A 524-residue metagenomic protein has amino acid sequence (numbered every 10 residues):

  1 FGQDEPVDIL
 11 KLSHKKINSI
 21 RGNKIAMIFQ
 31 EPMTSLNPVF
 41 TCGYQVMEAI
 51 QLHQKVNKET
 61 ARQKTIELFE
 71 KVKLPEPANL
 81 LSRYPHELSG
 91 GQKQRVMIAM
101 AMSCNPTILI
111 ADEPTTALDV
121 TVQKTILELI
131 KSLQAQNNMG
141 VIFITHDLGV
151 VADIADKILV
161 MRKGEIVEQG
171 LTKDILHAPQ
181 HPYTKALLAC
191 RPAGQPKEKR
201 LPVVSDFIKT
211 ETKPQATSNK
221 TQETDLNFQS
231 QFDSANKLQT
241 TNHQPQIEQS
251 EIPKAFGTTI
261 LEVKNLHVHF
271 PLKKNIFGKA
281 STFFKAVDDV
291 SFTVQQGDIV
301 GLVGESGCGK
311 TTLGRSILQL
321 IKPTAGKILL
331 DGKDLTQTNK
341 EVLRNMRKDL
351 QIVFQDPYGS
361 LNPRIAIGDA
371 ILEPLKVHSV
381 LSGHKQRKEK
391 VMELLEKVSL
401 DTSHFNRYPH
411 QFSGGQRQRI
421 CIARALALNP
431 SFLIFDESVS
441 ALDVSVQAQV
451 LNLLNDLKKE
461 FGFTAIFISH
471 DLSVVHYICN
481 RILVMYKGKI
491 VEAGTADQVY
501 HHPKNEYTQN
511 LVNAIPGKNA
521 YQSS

Functional and structural regions predicted by a protein language model:
F1-V7, G326-D334, M346: Conserved ABC transporter NBD signature motif
P6, P75-A78, L171-Q215, N219 (+5 more regions): Short catalytic/signature loops enriched in Gly
G22, H86, C104, H410 (+1 more regions): Conserved signature/switch motifs of ABC ATPase nucleotide-binding domains
T60-N79, D334, K385-S403, V512: Conserved ABC ATPase "signature" region
S103-T107, A427-S431, Q447: A short, proline-enriched helix->beta-strand linker immediately N-terminal to the Walker B motif in ABC-type P-loop
V151-D153, V475-Y477: A short, surface-exposed alpha-helical micro-motif characterized by mixed small hydrophobic and charged/polar residues
